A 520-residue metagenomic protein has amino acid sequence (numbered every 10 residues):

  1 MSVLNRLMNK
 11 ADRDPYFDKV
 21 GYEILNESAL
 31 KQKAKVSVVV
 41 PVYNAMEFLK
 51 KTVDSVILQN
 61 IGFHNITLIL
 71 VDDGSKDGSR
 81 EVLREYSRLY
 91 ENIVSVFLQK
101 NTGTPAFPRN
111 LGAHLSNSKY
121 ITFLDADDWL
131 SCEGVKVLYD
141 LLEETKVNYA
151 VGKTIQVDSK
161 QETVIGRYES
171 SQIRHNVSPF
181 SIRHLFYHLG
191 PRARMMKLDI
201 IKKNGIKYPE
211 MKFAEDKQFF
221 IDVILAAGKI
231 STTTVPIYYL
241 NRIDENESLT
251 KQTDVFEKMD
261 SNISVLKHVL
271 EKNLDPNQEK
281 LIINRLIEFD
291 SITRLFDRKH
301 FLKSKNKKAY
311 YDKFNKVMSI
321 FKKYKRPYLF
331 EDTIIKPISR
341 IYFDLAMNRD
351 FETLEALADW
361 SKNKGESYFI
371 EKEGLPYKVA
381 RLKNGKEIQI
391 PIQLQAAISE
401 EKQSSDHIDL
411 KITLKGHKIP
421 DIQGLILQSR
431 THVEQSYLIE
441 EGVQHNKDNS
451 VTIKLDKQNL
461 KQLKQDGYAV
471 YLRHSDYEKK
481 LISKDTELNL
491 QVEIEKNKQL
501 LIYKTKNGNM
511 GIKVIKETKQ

Functional and structural regions predicted by a protein language model:
S2-S264, H268, L274-P276, D409-I422 (+1 more regions): Nucleotide-sugar donor-binding/catalytic module of glycosyltransferases that assemble extracellular/cell-envelope
E23, E27, E47, E81 (+24 more regions): Glutamate identity and glutamate-enriched acidic tracts
E23, F301-Q520: Basic, ligand-binding patches in group-transfer machinery, especially extracytoplasmic/periplasmic segments
S75, I287-D290, K313-M318: Short amphipathic alpha-helical coiled-coil/interface segments
H114, I230, K251-D254, S291-F301 (+1 more regions): Short, charged low-complexity intrinsically disordered segments located at boundaries of structured domains
D128, I200, N204-E210, I282-S291 (+1 more regions): A broadly tuned preference for mixed-charge, low-complexity surface segments
L266-K267, E279-F301: P-loop NTPase catalytic cores that bind/hydrolyze ATP
N273-K280, K303-N306: Membrane-interface helix-boundary motifs at transmembrane edges
